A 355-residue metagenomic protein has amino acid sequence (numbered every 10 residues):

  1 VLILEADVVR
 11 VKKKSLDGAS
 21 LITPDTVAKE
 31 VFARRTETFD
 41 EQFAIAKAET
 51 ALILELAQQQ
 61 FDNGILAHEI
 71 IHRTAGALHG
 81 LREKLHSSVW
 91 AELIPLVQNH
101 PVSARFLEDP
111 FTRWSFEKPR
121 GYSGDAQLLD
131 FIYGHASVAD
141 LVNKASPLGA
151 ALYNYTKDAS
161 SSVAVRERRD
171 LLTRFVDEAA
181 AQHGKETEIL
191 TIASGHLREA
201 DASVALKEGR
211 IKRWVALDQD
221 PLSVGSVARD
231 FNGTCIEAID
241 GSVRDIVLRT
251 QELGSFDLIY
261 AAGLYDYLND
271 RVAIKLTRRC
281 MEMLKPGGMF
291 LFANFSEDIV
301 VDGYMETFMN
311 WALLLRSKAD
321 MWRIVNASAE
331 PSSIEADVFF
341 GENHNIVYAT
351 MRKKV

Functional and structural regions predicted by a protein language model:
I3-A6, R10-L85, I94-N99, T156-A179 (+6 more regions): Class I (Rossmann-like) S-adenosyl-L-methionine-dependent methyltransferase catalytic domain, capturing the SAM-binding
H79-H183: Conserved Class I S-adenosyl-L-methionine-dependent methyltransferase catalytic core
I192: Conserved beta-strand/loop positions that form the S-adenosyl-L-methionine
L248-I259: A short acidic, Gly/Pro-enriched loop at the edge of an enzyme's catalytic core that lines a small-molecule cofactor
L258, R271-I274: C-terminal structural cap/anchor segments
A261-L264: A short beta-strand submotif of the Rossmann-like class I SAM-dependent methyltransferase core that lines
D266-L268: A short His-aromatic
I274-M289: A short glycine-rich, Lys/Arg-flanked "PGG" loop and its adjoining helix->strand segment in the class I
